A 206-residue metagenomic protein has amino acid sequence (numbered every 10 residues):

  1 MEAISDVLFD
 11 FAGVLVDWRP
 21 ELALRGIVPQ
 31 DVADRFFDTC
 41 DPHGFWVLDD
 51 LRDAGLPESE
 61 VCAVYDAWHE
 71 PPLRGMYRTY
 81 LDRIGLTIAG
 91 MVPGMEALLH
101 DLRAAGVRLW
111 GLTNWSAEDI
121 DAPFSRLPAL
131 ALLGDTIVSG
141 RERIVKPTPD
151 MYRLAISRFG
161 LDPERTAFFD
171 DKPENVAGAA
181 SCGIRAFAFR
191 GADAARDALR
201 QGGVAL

Functional and structural regions predicted by a protein language model:
M1-V7, L112, S116-A117, D121-L206: Asp-based, Mg2+/Mn2+-dependent phosphohydrolase catalytic module
E2-A97, A104, S116: N-terminal helical cap/lid subdomain that shapes the substrate entry/recognition surface in HAD-like hydrolases
D10-G13, G55, L102, G111 (+2 more regions): Generic structural signal for small/hydrophobic residues in well-ordered secondary structure, especially within
A97-H100, A104, S157, A177: Surface-exposed alpha-helical segments enriched in charged/polar residues
V107: A short helix->loop->beta-strand "cap" motif at the edges of active sites that frequently abuts
